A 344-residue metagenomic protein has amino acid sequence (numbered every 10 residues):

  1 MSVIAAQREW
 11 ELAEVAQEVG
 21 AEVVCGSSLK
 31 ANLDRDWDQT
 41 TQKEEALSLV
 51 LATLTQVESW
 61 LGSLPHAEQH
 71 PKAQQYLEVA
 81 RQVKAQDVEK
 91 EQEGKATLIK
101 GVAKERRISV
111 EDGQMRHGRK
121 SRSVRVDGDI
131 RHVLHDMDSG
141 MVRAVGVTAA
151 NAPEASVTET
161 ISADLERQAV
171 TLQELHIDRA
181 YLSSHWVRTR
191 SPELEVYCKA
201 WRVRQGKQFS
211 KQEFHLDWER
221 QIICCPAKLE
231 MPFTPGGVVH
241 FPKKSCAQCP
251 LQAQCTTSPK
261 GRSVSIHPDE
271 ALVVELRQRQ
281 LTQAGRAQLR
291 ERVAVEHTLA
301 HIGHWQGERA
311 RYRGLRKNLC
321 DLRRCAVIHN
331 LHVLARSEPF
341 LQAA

Functional and structural regions predicted by a protein language model:
M1-A344: Anion-binding and metal-coordination hotspots
